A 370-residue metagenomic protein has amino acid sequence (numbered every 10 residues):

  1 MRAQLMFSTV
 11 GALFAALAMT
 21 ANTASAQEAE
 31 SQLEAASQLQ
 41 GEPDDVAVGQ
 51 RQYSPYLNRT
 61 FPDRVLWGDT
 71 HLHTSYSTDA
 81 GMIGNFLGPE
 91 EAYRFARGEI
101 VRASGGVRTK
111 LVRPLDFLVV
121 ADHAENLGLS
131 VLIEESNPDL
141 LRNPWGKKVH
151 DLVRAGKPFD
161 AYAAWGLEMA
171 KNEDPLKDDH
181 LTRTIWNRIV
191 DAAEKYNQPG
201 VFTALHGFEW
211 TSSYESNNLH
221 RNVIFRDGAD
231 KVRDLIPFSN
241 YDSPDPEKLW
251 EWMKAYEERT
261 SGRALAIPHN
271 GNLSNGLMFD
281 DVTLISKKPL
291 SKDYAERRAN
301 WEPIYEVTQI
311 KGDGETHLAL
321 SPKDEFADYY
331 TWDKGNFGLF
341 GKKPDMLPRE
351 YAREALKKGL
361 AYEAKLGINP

Functional and structural regions predicted by a protein language model:
M1-M6: N-terminal secretory signal peptides that target proteins for export/translocation
S8-A21: Bacterial N-terminal signal peptides
A24: NTP/phosphate- and nucleic-acid-binding module
Q27-P370: Extended, charged catalytic domains and RNA/DNA-binding interfaces, predominantly in divalent-metal-using enzymes
